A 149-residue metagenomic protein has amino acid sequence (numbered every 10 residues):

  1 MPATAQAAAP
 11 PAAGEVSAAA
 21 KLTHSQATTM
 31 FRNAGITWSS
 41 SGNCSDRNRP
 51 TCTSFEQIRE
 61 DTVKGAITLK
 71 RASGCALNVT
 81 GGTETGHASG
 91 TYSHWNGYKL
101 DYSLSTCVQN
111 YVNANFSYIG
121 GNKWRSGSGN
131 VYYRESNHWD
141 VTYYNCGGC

Functional and structural regions predicted by a protein language model:
M1-A8: Secretory targeting and sorting signals
A13-V79: Active-site acidic/histidine clusters and adjacent loop/turn architecture that either coordinate catalytic ions
L22, V63, G86-A88, G127: Residue-level detector of functional hotspots within protein domains
S73, G81-T83, L104-T106: Generic secondary-structure microfeatures
V79-G90: Acidic helix-start/capping segments at beta-turn-to-alpha-helix junctions
S89-C149: Catalytic cores and adjacent binding grooves of peptidoglycan-active enzymes
